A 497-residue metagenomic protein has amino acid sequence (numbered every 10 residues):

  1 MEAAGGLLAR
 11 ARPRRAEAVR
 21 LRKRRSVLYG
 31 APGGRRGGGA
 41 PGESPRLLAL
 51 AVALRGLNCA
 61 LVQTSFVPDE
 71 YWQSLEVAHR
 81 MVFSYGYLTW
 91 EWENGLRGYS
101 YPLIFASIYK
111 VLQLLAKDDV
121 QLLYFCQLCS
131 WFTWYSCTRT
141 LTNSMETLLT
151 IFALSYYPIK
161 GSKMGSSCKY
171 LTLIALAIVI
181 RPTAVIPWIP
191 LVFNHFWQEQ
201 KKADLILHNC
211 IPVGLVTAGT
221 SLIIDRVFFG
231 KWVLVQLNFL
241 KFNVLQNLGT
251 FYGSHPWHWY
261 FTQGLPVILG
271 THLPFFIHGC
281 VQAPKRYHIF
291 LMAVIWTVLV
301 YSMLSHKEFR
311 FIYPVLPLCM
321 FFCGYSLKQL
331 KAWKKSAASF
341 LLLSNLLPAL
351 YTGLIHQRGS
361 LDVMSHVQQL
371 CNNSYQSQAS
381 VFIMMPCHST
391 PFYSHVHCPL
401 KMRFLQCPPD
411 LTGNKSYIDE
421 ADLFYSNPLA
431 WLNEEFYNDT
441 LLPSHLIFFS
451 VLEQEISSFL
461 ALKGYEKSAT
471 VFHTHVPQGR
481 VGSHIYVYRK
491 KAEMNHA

Functional and structural regions predicted by a protein language model:
M1-L57, N209-V216: Start-transfer (signal-anchor) and selected internal transmembrane alpha helices of multi-pass inner/ER membrane
L48-V52, G214, G219, F275 (+3 more regions): Signature aromatic-anchored transmembrane alpha helix within multi-pass, membrane-resident enzymes that catalyze glycan
G56-A60, W131-C137, I151-P182, V192 (+1 more regions): Membrane-interface alpha helices of multi-pass inner-membrane proteins
V67, N94-R97, Y135-M145, E308-F309: Short acidic/glycine- and proline-prone juxtamembrane loop motifs at membrane-interface regions of multi-pass membrane
Q73-V82, W92-K117, S144, F261-L265 (+1 more regions): Short hydrophobic/aromatic helix or loop-helix immediately within or flanking a transmembrane segment in polytopic
S155-I174, T183-A218, I277, V281 (+1 more regions): Perimembrane helix-loop-helix junctions
T262-R286, V298, M320: Hydrophobic, aromatic-rich transmembrane alpha-helices and their immediate juxtamembrane boundary segments
W333-S450, R480, A492: Membrane-embedded, lumen/periplasm-facing catalytic core of multi-pass transferases that use lipid-linked donors
